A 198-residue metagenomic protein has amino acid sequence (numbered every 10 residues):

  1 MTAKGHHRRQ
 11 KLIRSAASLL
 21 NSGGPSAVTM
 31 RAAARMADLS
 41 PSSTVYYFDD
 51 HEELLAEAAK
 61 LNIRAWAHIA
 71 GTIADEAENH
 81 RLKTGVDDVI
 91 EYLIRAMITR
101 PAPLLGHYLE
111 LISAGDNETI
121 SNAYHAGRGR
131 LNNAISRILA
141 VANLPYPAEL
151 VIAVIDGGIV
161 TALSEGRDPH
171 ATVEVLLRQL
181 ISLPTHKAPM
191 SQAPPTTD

Functional and structural regions predicted by a protein language model:
K11, L19-E57: Helix-turn-helix
K11, S15-S22, H68-T72, E76 (+2 more regions): Solvent-exposed, amphipathic alpha-helical segments
H51, L61, L131: DNA major-groove recognition helices of helix-turn-helix
K60-A67: Short, basic, alpha-helical segments at the C-terminal edge of helix-turn-helix-like DNA-binding modules
A67-A70, I98-L109, S113-N143, E149: Amphipathic alpha-helical packing segments from all-alpha helical-bundle domains
A70-P103, A148-V151: Hydrophobic alpha-helical connector segments
I120-H125, I138-D198: Hydrophobic/aromatic-rich alpha-helical bundle segments in the mid-to-C-terminal region
